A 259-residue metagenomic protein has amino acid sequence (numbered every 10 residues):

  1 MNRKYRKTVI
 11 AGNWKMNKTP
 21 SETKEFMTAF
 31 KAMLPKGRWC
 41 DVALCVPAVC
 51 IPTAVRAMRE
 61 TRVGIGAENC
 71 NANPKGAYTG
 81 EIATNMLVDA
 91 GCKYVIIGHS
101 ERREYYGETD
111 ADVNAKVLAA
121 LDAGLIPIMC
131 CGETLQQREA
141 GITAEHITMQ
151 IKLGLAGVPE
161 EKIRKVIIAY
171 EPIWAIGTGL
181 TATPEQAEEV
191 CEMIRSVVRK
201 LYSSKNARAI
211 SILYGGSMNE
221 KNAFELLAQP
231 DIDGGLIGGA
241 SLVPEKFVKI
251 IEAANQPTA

Functional and structural regions predicted by a protein language model:
M1-A259: Active-site loop-to-helix "anion-binding N-cap" substructures in soluble metabolic enzymes
